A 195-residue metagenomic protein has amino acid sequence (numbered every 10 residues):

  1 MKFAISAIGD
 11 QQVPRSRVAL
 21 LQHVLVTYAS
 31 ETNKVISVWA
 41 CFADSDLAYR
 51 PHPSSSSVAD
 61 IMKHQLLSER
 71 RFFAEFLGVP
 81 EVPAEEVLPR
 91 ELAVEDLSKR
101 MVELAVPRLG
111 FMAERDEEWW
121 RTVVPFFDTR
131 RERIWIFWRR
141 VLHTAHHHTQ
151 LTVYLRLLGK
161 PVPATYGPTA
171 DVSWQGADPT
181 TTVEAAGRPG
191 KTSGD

Functional and structural regions predicted by a protein language model:
K2-D10, L21, L25-I36, D46-V87 (+2 more regions): Short, contiguous alpha-helical
I8-Q11, R15-S16, W39-C41: His/Met- and acidic-residue-enriched segments that coordinate or traffic transition-metal cofactors and support
S16, L20, T27-E31, R100 (+1 more regions): Soluble or luminal CAZymes and related metallo-dependent hydrolases
A19-H23, L92-A93: A ubiquitous short alpha-helical element
K34-S37, C41, L104-F111, Q150: Solvent-exposed, charged/polar functional surfaces in cytosolic regulatory/catalytic domains
R71-R115: Helix-adjacent hinge/juxtasegments
M112-F127: Acidic catalytic patch
